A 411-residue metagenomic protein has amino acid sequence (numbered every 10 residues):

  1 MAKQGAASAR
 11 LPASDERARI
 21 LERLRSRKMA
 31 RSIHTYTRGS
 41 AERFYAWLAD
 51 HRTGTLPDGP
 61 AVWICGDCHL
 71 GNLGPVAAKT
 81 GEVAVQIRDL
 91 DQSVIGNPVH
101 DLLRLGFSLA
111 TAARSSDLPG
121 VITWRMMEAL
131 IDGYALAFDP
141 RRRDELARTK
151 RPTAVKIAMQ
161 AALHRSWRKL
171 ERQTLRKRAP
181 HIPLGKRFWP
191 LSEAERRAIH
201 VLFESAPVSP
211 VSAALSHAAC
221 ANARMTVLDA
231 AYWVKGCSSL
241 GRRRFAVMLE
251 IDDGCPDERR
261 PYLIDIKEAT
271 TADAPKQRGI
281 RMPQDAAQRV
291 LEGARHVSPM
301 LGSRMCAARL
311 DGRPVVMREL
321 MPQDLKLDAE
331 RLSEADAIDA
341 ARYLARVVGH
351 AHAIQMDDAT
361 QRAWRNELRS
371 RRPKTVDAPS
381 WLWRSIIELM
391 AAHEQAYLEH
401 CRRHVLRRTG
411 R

Functional and structural regions predicted by a protein language model:
M1-C65, L70-R165, A218-R407: Conserved ATP-binding subdomain of kinase catalytic cores across diverse folds
P140-V211: Sequence-structural signature of the catalytic-core scaffold of metal-dependent phosphohydrolases that act on
E204-R224: Short N-terminal edge-element motif at the start of the domain
